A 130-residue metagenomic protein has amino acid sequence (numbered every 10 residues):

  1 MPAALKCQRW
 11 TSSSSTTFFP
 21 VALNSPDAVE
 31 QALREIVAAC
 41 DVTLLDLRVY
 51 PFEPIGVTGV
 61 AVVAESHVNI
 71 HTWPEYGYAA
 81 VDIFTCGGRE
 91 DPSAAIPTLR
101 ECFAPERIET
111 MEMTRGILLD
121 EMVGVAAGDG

Functional and structural regions predicted by a protein language model:
M1-G130: Polybasic/polar functional segments that serve as interface/processing modules
